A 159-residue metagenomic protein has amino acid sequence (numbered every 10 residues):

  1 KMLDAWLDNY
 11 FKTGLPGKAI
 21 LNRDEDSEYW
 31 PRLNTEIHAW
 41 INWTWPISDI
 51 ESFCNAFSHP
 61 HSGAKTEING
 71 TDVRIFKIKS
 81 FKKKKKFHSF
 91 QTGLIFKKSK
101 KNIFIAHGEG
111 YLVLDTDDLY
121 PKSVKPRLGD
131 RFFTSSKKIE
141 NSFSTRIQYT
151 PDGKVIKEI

Functional and structural regions predicted by a protein language model:
K1-F81, P151-I159: Active-site-proximal loop/hinge segments within enzyme catalytic domains
E51-I159: C-terminal active-site/capping subdomain that shapes the small-molecule cofactor and substrate pocket of enzyme
